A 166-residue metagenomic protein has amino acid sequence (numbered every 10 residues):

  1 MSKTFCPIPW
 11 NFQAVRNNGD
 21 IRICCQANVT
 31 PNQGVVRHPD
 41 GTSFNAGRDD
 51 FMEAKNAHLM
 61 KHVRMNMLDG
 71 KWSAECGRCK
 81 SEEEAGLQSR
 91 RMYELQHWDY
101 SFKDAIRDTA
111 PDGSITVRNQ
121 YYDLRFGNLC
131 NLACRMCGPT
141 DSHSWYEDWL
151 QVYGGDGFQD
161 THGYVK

Functional and structural regions predicted by a protein language model:
M1-I8: Short, basic/aromatic recognition patches
S2, W72-E75, F126, C130: Short metal-coordination and nucleic-acid-contact micro-motifs, chiefly zinc-binding Cys/His arrays
W10-N18, D112-T140: N-terminal pre-triad scaffold of radical SAM enzymes
A14-N17, N32-V35, A85-S89: Extracellular/mature segments of secreted proteins
I23-P31, E83, L124-K166: Canonical Radical SAM [4Fe-4S] cluster-binding loop centered on the CxxxCxxC motif and its immediate flanking residues
Q26-E82: C-terminal accessory region of radical SAM enzymes
D69-L95, A133, C137: Cysteine-cluster motifs in flexible loop/terminal segments that predominantly coordinate metals
G86-Q120, C130-L132: Recognition helices and adjacent regulatory flanks at domain boundaries
